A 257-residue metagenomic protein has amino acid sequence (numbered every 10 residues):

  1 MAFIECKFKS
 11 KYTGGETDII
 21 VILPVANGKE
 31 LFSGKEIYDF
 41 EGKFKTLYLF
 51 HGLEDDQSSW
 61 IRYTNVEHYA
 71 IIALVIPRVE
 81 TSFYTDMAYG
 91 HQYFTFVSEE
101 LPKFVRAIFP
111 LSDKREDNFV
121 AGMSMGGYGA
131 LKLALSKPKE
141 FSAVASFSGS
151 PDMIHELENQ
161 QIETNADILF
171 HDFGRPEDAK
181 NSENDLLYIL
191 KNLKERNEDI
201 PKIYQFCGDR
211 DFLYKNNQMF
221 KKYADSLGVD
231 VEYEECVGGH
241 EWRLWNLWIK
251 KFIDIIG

Functional and structural regions predicted by a protein language model:
M1-G257: Non-catalytic cap/lid and distal C-terminal segments of serine-dependent acyl enzymes
